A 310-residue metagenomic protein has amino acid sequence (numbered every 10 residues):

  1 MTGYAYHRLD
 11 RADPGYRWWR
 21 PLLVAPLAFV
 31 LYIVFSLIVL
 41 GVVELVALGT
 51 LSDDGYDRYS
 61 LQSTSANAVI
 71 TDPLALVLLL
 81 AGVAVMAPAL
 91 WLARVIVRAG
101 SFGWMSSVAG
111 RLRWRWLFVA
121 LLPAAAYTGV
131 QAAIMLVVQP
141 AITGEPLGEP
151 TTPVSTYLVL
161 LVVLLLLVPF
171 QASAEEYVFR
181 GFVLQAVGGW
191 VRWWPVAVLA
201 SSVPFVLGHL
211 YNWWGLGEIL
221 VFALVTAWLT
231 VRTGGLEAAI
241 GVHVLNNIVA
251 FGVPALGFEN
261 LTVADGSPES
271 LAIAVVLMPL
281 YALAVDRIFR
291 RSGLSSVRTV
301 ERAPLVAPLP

Functional and structural regions predicted by a protein language model:
M1-S101, T262-P310: N-terminal, membrane-interfacial amphipathic/helix-forming hydrophobic leader that caps and precedes the first
D13-R17, P21, N67-A75, W104 (+9 more regions): Membrane-helix interfacial "entry" motifs
R17-A25, A75-L79, V83, W116-A120 (+6 more regions): Residue-level signature of transmembrane alpha-helical entry/exit and packing/kink sites in multi-pass membrane
V30-V34, V85, A126, V244-A250: Membrane-embedded alpha-helical segments of transport systems, primarily multispan ion/solute transporters
E44-L51, R98, M135-T143, Q171 (+3 more regions): Short helix-capping/hinge motifs at transmembrane helix termini and TM-loop junctions
T71, V77-L78, F102-A172, L184-G189: Juxtamembrane helix-loop-helix connectors linking adjacent transmembrane helices in multi-pass membrane enzymes
G82-A93, L121-I134, L199: Hydrophobic alpha-helical transmembrane segments of multi-pass integral membrane proteins
L160-L309: Transmembrane helix-loop-helix hairpins at the membrane interface of multi-pass integral membrane proteins
